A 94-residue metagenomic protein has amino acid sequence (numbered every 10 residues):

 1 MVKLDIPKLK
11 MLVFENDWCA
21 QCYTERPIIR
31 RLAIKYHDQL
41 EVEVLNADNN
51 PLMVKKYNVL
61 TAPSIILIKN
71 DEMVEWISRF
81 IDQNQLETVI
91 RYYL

Functional and structural regions predicted by a protein language model:
V2, K55-Y57: Short amphipathic alpha-helix with an adjacent loop that forms part of the alpha/beta core around
D5-D17: Short active-site neighborhood of thiol/selenol oxidoreductases, capturing the structured segment around
F14-E15, A33, D38-L52, F80: Thiol-based oxidoreductase modules, predominantly thioredoxin-like and allied folds used for disulfide exchange
C19-C22, I65: The canonical Cys-X-X-Cys-His
A20, L60, V74: Nucleotide phosphate-binding site architecture
Y23-K35: Typically the conserved alpha-helix immediately C-terminal to a functionally engaged Cys/Sec in thioredoxin-like
Y57-I66: Structural micro-motif
L67-L94: Non-catalytic, surface beta->alpha helical segment in thiol-disulfide oxidoreductase systems
